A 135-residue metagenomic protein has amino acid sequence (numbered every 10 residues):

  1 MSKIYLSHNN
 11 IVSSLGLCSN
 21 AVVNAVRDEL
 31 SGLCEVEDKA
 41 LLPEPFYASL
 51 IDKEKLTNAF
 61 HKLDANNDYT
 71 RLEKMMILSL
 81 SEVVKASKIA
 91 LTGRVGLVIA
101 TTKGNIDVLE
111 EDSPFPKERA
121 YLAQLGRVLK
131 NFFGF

Functional and structural regions predicted by a protein language model:
M1-F135: Conserved "HGTGT" condensation-loop signature of ketosynthase/thiolase-family condensing enzymes that catalyze
